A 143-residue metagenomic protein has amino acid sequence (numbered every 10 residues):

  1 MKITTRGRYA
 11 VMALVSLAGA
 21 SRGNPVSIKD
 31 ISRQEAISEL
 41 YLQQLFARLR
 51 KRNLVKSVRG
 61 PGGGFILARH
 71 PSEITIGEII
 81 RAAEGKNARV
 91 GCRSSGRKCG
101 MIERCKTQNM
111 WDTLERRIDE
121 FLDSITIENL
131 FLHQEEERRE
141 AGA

Functional and structural regions predicted by a protein language model:
T5, Y9-I37, K56: N-terminal helix-turn-helix DNA-binding core of bacterial DNA-binding proteins
R33, R50-K51: Alpha-helical residues within the helix-turn-helix
L40: Key DNA-contact positions within bacterial/archaeal DNA-binding proteins
F46-A47: Short, hydrophobic-biased segments on the C-terminal half of alpha helices that form "recognition helices"
K51-L54, A82: Residue cluster at the C-terminal edge of the helix-turn-helix DNA-binding motif
L54-L67: Beta-hairpin "wing" of winged helix-turn-helix
I76, S95-A143: C-terminal regulatory/oligomerization modules of transcriptional regulators
